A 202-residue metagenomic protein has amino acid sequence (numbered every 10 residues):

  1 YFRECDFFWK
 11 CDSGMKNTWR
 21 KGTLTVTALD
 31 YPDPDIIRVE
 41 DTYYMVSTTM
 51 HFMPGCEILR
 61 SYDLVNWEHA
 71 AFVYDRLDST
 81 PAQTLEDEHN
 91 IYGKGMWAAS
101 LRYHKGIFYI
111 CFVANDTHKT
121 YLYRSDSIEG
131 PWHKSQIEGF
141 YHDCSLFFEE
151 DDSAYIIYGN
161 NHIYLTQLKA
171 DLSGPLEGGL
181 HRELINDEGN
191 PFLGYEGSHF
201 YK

Functional and structural regions predicted by a protein language model:
Y1-K202: Carbohydrate-active catalytic/glycan-binding domains of CAZyme proteins, especially the secreted or lumenal ectodomains
